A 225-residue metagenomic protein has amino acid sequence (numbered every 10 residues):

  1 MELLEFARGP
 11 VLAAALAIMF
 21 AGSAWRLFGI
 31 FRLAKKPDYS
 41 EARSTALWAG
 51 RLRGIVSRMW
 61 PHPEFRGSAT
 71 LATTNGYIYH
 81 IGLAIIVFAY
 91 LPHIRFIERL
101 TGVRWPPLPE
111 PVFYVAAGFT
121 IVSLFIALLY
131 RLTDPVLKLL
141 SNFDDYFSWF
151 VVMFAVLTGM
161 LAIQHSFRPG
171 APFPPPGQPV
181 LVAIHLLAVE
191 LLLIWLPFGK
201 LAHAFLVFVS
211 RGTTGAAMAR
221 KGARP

Functional and structural regions predicted by a protein language model:
M1-G9, E64-T70, H93-P109, T133-K138 (+2 more regions): Membrane-interface interhelical loops and short amphipathic "cap" helices that link adjacent transmembrane segments
M1-R26, M153-A162, F173-P175: Long, highly hydrophobic alpha-helical transmembrane signal-anchor segments
R8-G22, P106-F119, A183-L191: Alpha-helical transmembrane segments
L12-A42, W195-P197: Hydrophobic alpha-helical membrane-embedded segments
A15-G22, T70-H93, A117-A127, S148-L161 (+1 more regions): Hydrophobic alpha-helical transmembrane segments of multi-pass integral membrane proteins
F28-F65: Membrane-interface amphipathic/juxtamembrane segments adjacent to transmembrane helices
T133-F154: Membrane-helix boundary/juxtamembrane motif in polytopic membrane proteins
V151-P225: Terminal transmembrane helical module of multi-pass membrane proteins
